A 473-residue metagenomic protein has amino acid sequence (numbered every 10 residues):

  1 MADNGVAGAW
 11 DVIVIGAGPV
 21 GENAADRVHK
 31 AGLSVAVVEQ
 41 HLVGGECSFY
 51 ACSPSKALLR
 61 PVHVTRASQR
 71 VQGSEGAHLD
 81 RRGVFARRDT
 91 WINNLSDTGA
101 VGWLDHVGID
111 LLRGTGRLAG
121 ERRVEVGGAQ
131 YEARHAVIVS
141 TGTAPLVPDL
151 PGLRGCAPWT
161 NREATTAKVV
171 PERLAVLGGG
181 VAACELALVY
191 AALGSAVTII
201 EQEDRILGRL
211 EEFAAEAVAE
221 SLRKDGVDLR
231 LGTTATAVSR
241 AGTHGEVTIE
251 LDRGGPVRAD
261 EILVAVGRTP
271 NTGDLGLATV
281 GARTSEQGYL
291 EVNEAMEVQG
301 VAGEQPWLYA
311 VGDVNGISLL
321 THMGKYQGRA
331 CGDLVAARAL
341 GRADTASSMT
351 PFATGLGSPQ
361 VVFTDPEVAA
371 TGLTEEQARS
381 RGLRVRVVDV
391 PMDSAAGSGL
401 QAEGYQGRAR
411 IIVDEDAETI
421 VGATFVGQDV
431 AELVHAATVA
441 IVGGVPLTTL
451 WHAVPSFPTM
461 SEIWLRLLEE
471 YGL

Functional and structural regions predicted by a protein language model:
A2-G8, R27, C47-Y131, L210-T236 (+1 more regions): N-terminal Rossmann-like dinucleotide/flavin-binding domain of flavoprotein oxidoreductases that bind FAD/FMN
G5-G18, V170-G180: Beta1/beta-strand and adjacent pyrophosphate-binding region of the FAD-binding site in flavoprotein oxidoreductases
G8-W10, G127-A136, D252-E261, E304: Core beta-strand elements of the Rossmann-like FAD/NAD(P) dinucleotide-binding domain in flavoenzyme oxidoreductases
I15-H41, E46, S53, A57 (+3 more regions): Flexible, glycine-rich terminal cap/loop adjacent to redox cofactors in electron-transfer oxidoreductases
C52, T141-A196, I200, L229 (+1 more regions): Glycine-rich dinucleotide-binding loop and its adjacent helix/turn
F85, T90-D97, T166, P171-A175 (+5 more regions): Rossmann-like dinucleotide-binding cores of NAD(P)H-dependent redox enzymes
D110-R113, R117-E125, L193-G300, L373 (+2 more regions): A Rossmann-like FAD-binding core segment of flavoenzymes
R154-V170, P256-L340, T345-S347: FAD-site-proximal beta/loop scaffold in flavoenzymes
